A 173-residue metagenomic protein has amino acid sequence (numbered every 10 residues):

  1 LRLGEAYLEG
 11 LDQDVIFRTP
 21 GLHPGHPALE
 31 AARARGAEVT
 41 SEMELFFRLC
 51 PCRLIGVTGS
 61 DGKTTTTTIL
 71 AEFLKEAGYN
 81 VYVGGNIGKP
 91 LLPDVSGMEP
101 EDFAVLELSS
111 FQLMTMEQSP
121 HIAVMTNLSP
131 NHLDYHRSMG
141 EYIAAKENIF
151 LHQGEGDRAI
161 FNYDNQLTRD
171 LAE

Functional and structural regions predicted by a protein language model:
L1-L11: Short acidic low-complexity segments
E9-Q13, P20-Y163, L167-A172: Phosphate-binding loop of NTP-binding sites
